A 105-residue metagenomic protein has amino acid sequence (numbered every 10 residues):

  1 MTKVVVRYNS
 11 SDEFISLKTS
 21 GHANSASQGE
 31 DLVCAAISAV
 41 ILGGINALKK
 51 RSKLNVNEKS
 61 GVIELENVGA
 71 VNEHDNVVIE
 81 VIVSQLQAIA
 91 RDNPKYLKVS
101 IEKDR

Functional and structural regions predicted by a protein language model:
M1-L32, L42, N46-R105: N-terminal intrinsically disordered, cationic/polar leader segments that include organellar targeting peptides
V33-I37: Short, conserved glycine- and acidic-residue-centered signature motifs in active-site or ligand-binding loops
